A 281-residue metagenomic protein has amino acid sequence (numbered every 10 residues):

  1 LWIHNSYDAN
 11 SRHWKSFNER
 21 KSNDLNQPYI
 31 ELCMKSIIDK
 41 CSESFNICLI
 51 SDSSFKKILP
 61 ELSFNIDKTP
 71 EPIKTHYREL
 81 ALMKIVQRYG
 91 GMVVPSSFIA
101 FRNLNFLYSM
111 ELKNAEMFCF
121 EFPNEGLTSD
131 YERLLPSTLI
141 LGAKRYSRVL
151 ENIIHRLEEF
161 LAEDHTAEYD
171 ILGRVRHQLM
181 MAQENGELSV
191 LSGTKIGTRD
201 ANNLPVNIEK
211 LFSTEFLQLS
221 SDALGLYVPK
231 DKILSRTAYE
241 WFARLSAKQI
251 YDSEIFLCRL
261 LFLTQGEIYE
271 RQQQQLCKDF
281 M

Functional and structural regions predicted by a protein language model:
L1-R78, S96-M281: Glycosyltransferase-associated regions of secretory-pathway enzymes, highlighting luminal stem/catalytic domains
E79-G91: Small-residue hinge/turn detector
